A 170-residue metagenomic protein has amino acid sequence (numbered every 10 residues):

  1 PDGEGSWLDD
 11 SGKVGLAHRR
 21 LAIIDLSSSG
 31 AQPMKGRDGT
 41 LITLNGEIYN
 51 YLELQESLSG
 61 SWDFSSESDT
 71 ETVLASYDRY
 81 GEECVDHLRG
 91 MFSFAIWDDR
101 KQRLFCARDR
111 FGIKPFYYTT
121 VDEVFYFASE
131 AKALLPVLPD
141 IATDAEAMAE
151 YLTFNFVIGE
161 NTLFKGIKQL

Functional and structural regions predicted by a protein language model:
P1-L170: Cysteine-centered catalytic environments shared across enzyme families
